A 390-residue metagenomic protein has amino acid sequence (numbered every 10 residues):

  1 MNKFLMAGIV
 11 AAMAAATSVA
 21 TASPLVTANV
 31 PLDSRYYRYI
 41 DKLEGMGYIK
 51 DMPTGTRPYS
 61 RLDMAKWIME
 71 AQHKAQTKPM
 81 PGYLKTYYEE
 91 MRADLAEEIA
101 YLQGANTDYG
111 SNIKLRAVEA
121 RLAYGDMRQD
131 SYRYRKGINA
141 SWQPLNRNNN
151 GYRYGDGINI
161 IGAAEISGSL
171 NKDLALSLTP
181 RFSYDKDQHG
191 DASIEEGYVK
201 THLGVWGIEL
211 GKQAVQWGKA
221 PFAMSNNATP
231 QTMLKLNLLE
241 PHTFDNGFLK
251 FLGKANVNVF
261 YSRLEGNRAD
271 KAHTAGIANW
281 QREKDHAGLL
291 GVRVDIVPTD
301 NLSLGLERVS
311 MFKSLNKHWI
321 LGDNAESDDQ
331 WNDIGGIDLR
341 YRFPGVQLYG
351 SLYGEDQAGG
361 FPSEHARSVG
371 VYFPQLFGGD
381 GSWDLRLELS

Functional and structural regions predicted by a protein language model:
M1-T21: Gram-negative bacterial Sec-dependent N-terminal signal peptides
A20-Y152: N-terminal periplasmic/intermembrane-space "pro-region" immediately following the signal or transit peptide
N29, P53-G55, T77-T86, Q103-R116 (+7 more regions): Short loop/turn motifs that connect adjacent beta-strands in outer-membrane beta-barrel proteins
S111-P144, L178-F182, L210-A214, V257-R263 (+3 more regions): Transmembrane beta-barrel strands of outer-membrane/channel proteins
S141-N150, R181-Q188, W206, Q213-S225 (+5 more regions): Sequence/structural signature of outer-membrane beta-barrel proteins
Y152-I158, L170-L203, Q216-A228, G360-F361: Surface-exposed loop and membrane-interface regions of Gram-negative outer-membrane beta-barrel proteins
D156-G162, D185-K186, G190-E195, A228-L234 (+3 more regions): Residues that define the transmembrane beta-barrel architecture of outer-membrane proteins
D173, N237-S390: Signature for the C-terminal beta-barrel architecture of outer-membrane proteins
